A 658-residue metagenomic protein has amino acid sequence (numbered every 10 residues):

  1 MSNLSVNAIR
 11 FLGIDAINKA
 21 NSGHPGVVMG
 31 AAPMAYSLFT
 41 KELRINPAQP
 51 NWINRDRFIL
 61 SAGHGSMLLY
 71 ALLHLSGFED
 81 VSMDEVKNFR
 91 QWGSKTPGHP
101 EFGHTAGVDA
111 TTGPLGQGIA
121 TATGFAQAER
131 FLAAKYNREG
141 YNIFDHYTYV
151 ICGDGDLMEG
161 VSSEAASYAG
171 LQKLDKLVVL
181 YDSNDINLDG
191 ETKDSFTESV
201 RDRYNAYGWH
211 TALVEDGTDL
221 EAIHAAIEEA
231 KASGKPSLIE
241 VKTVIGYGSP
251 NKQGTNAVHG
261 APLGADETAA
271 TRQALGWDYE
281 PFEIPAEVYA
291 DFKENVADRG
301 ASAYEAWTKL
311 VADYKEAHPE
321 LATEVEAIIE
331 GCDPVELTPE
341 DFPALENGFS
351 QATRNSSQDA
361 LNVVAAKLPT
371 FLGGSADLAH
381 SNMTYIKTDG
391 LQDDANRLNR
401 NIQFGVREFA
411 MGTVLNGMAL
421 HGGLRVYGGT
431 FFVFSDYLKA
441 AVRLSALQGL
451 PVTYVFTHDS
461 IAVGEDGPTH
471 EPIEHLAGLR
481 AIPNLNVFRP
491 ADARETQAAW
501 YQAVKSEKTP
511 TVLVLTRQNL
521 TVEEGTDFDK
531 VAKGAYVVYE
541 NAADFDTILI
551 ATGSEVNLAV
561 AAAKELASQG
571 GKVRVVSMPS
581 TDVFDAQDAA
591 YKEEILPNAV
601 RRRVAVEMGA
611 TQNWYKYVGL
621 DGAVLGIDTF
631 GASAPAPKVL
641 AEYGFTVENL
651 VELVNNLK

Functional and structural regions predicted by a protein language model:
M1-A32, I151-C152, D156-L157, V178 (+7 more regions): Conserved acidic/glycine
A20, D56-R57, V108-T111, Y141-E159 (+5 more regions): A short, small-residue-rich loop immediately preceding and capping a beta-strand
G30-L171, Y385-I386, V414, M418 (+1 more regions): Cofactor-binding active-site loop characterized by glycine-rich and histidine/acidic residues
N51, Y147-T148, G208-T211, F342 (+3 more regions): Short, surface-exposed connector motifs at secondary-structure boundaries
F78-N88, G170-D182, N205-W209, A446-I461 (+1 more regions): A glycine-rich helix N-cap at a beta->alpha junction
F89-K95, S375-S381, T388, V406-F409 (+3 more regions): Short glycine-enriched loops at secondary-structure junctions
Q91-G103, Q127, F131-A134, G140-D145 (+5 more regions): Thiamine diphosphate
H470-I473: Flexible, small-/acidic-enriched active-site or ligand-binding loops
